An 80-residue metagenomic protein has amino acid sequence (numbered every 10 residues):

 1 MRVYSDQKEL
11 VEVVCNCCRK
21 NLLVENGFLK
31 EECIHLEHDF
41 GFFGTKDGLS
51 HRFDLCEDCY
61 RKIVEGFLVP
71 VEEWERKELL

Functional and structural regions predicted by a protein language model:
M1-L80: Acidic/histidine-enriched, beta-strand-rich ligand/metal-binding domains
